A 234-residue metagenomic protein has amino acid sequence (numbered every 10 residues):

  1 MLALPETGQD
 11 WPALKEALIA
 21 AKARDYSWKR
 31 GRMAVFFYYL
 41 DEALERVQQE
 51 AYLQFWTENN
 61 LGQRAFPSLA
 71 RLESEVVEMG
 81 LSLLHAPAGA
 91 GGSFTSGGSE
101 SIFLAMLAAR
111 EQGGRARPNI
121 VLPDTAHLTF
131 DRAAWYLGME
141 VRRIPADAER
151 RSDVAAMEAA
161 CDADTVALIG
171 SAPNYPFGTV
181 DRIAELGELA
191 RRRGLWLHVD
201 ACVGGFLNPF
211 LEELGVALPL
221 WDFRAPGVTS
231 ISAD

Functional and structural regions predicted by a protein language model:
M1-G89: N-terminal entrance/gating region of PLP-dependent enzymes' catalytic architecture
F36-Y38, S93, V121: Residues in well-ordered beta-strands of folded domains
A43, S96-D234: Conserved PLP-enzyme active-site core in the AAT-like
W56-R64, P87-S93, R142-I144, V166-P173: Glycine- and acidic
S68, A90-F94, P118: Short, surface-exposed helix-loop/turn micro-motifs enriched in polar/charged residues
G80-L104: Short loop-beta-helix segment that forms the pyridoxal 5′-phosphate
